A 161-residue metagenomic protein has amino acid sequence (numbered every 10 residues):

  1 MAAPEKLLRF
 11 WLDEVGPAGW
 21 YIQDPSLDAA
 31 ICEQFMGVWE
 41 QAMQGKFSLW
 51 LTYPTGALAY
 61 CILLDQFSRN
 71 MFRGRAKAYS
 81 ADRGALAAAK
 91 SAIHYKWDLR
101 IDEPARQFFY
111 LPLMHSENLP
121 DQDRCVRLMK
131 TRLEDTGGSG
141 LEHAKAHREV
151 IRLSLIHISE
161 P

Functional and structural regions predicted by a protein language model:
E5-E33: N-terminal export signals and maturation junctions of secreted/periplasmic proteins
C32-T52, G84-K96: Short amphipathic alpha-helical segments and their helix-coil junctions
S48-L58, D98-P104: Structural motif
T52-Q66, F109: Alpha-helical scaffold segments that form or flank carboxylate-/histidine-based iron centers
L63, R69-L99: Helix-adjacent hinge/juxtasegments
D98-R100, P104-T136: Acidic/histidine-rich alpha-helical segments that form the ligand environment of transition-metal centers
H143: C-terminal binding/interaction regions
S154-P161: Residue-level detector of conserved catalytic or cofactor/ligand-binding positions in enzyme active sites
